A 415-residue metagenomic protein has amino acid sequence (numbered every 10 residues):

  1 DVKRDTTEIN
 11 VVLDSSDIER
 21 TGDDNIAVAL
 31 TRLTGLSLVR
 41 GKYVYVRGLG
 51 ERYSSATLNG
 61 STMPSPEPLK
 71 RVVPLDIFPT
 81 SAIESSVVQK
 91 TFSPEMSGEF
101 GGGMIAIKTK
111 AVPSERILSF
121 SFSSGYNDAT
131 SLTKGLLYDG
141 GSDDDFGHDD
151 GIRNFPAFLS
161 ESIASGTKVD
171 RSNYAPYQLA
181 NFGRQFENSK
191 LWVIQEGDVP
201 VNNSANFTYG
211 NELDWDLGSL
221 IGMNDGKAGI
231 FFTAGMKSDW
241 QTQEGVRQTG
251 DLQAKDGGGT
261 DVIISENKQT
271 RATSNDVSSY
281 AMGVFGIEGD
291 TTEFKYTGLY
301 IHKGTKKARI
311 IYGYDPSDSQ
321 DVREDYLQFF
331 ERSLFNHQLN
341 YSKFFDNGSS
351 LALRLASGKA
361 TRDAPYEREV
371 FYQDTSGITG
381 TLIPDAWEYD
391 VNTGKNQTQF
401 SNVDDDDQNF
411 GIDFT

Functional and structural regions predicted by a protein language model:
V2-R47, G60-P94, G101-M104: Periplasmic N-terminal accessory/gating domains of Gram-negative outer-membrane beta-barrel systems
V11, P94-N203, N224-G229: N-terminal, post-signal-peptide soluble/periplasmic segments of Gram-negative outer-membrane pore/transport systems
R47, E51, M63, G125-A129 (+5 more regions): Structural signature of outer-membrane beta-barrel domains
L69, V88-Q89, N188-V193, D261-Q269 (+2 more regions): Extracytoplasmic loops and strand-loop junctions of Gram-negative outer membrane beta-barrel proteins
V112-I117, D214-I230, E288-T291, F345-S350 (+2 more regions): Short loop/turn motifs that connect adjacent beta-strands in outer-membrane beta-barrel proteins
L118-F122, I230-A234, Y296-G298, L351-L355: Membrane-embedded beta-strand positions of outer-membrane beta-barrel proteins
A164-R309, R332-L339: Transmembrane beta-barrel wall of Gram-negative outer-membrane proteins
H302-T415: Replace "related TpsB outer-membrane translocases also match" with "some related outer-membrane beta-barrels such as
